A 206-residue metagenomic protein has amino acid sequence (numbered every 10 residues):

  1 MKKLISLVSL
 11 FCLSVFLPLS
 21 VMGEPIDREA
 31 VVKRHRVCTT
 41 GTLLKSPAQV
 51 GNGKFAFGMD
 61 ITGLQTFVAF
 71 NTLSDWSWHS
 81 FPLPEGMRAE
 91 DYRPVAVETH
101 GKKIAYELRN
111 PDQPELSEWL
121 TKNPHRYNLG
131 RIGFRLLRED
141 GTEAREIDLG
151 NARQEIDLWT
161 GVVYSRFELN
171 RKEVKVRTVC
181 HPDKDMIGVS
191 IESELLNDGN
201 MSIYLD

Functional and structural regions predicted by a protein language model:
M1-L4: Positively charged n-region of N-terminal signal peptides that target proteins for export
S6, V15, L43-K45: A residue-level detector for conformationally permissive "hinge/kink" positions
L7-V8, Q65: Composition-driven detection of intrinsically disordered, low-complexity segments
V8-S20: Bacterial N-terminal signal peptides
E24-D206: Beta-sandwich/jelly-roll carbohydrate-recognition scaffolds of carbohydrate-active enzymes
